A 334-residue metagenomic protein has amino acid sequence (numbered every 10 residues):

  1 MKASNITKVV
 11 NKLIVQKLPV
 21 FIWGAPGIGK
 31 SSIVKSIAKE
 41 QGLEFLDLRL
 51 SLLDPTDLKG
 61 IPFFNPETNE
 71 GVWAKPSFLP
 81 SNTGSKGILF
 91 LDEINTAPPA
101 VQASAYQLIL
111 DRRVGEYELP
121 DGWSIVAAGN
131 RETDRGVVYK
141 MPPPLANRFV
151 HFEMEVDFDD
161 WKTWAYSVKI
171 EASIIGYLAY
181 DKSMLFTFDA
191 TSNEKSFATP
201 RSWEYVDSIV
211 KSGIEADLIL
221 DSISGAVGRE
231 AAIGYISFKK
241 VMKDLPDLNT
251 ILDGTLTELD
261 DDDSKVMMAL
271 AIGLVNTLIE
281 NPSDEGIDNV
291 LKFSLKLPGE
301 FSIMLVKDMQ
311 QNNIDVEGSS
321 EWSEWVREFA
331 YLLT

Functional and structural regions predicted by a protein language model:
M1-Y180: AAA+ P-loop NTPase catalytic core and its hallmark functional loops
N5, V9, D160-T163, A172-G176 (+8 more regions): Exposed alpha-helical structural elements
A103, P200-E204, I233, M268: Non-catalytic, well-ordered alpha-helical scaffold segments
P142-E153, Y177-L185, Y205-S208, T250-L256 (+1 more regions): A broadly tuned preference for mixed-charge, low-complexity surface segments
K162-A226: Conserved AAA+ ATPase small/helical "lid" subdomain
V206-G213, K239, S294, M309: Generic structural signal for hydrophobic core residues of well-folded globular domains
D217-E280: Accessory nucleic acid-recognition modules appended to NTPase machines
D261-T334: Terminal-proximal interaction/regulatory segments of ATP-powered molecular machines
